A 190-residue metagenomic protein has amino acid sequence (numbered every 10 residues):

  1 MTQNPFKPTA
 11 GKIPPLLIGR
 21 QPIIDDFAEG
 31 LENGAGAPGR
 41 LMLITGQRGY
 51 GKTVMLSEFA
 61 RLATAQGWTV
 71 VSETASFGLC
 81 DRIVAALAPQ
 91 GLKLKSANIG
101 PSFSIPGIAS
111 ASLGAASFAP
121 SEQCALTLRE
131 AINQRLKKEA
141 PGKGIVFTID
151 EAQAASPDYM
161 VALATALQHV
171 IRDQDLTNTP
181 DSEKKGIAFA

Functional and structural regions predicted by a protein language model:
M1-M42, A86-P89, D175-D181: A short, basic N-terminal segment
A35-A164, K184-I187: P-loop NTPase nucleotide-binding core
V161-S182: Conserved catalytic/switch belt of AAA+ P-loop NTPases
